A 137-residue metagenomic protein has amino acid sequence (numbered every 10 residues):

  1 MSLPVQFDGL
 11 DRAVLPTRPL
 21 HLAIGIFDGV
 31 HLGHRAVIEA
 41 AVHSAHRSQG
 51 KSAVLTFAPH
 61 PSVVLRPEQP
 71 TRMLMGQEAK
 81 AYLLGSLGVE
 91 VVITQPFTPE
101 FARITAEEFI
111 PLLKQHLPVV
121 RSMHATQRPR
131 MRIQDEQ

Functional and structural regions predicted by a protein language model:
S2-Q137: Nucleotidyltransferase catalytic core that binds NTPs
